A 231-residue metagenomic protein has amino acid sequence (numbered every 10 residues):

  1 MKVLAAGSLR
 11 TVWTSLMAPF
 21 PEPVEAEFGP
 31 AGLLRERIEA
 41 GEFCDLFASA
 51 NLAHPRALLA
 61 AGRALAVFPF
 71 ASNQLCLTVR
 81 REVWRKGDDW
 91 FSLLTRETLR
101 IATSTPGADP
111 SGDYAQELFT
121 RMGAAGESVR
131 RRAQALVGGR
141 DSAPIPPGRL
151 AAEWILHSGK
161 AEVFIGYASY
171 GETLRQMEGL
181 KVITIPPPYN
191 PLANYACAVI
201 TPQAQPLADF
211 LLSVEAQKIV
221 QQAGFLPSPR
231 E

Functional and structural regions predicted by a protein language model:
M1-P19, E25-E27, G32-E42, S49-L52 (+3 more regions): Exported/periplasmic ABC-transporter solute-binding proteins
G62-F68: Central helical "cap/lid" subdomain
